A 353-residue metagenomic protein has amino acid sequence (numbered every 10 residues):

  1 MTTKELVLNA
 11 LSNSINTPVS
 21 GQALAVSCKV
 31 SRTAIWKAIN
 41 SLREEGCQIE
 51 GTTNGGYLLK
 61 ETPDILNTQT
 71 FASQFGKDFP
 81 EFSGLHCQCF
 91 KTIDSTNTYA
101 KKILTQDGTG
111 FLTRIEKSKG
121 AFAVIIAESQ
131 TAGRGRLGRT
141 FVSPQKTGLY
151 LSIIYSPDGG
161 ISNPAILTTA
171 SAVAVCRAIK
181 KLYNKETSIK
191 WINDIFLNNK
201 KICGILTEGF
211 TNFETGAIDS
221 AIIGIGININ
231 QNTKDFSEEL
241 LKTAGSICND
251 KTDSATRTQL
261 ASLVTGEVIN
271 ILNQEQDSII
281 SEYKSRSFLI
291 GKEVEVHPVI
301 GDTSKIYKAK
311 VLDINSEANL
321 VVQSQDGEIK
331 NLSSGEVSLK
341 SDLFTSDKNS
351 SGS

Functional and structural regions predicted by a protein language model:
M1-S31, N40, E44, D158-A165 (+2 more regions): Long, positively charged amphipathic alpha-helical accessory segments at protein N-termini or as interdomain linkers
T2-K181, K201-C203, A255, I329 (+1 more regions): N-terminal lobe of the biotin/lipoate ligase/transferase fold
E50-T52, K190, E208: Solvent-exposed beta-strand sheet faces enriched in polar/charged residues
K91, I189-W191: Short loop/edge segments at beta-strand edges and connector loops that shape dinucleotide/nucleotide cofactor-binding
